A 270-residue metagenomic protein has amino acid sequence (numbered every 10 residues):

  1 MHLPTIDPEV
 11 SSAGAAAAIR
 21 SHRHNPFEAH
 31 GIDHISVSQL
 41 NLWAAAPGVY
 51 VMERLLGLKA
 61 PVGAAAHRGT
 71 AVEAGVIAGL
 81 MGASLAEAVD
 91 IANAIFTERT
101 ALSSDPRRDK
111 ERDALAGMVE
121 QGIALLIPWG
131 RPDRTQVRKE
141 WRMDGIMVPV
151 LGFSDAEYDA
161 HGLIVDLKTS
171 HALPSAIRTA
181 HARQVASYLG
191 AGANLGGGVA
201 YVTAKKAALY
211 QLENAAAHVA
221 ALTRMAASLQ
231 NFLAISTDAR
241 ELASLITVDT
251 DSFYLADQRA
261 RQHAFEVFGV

Functional and structural regions predicted by a protein language model:
M1-F153, V270: Metal-dependent nuclease catalytic cores that hydrolyze phosphodiester bonds in DNA/RNA, characterized by
R54, D166-T169, Y201: Residue-level recognition of conserved beta-strand positions in structured domain cores
L58, H171-L173, K205-K206: Short, surface-exposed beta-strand-loop junctions and turns on beta-sheet-rich folds
A65, P174-R178, A215-H218: Flexible, glycine- and charge-enriched loops at secondary-structure boundaries
H67, A71, A180-R183, A220 (+1 more regions): Generic recognition of stable, solvent-exposed alpha-helical segments in well-folded globular domains
S84, P128-D133, D159-L163, G190-G196: Short glycine/proline-enriched coil/turn segments at helix->beta-strand junctions
D109, G192-V270: Metal-dependent nuclease catalytic regions and adjoining charged, substrate-binding loops involved in nucleic-acid end
K139-S187, A191: Non-catalytic protein-protein interaction segments used by genome-maintenance enzymes to assemble and couple activities
